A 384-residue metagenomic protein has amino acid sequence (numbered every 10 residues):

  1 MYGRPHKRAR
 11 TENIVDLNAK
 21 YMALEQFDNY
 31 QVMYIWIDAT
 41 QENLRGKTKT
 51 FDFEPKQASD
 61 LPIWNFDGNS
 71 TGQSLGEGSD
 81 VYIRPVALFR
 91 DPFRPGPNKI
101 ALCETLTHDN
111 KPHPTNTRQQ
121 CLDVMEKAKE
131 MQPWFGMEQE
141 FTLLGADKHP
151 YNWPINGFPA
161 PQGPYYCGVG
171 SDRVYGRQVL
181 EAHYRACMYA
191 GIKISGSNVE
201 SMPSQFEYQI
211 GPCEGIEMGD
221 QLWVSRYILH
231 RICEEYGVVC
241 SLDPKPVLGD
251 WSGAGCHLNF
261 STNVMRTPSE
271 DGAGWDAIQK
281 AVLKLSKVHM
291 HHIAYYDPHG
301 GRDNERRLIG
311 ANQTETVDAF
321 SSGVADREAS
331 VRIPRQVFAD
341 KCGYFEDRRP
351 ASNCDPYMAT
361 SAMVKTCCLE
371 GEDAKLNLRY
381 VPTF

Functional and structural regions predicted by a protein language model:
Y2-F384: Glycine-rich, acidic/polar active-site loops that bind/position phosphate-bearing ligands
